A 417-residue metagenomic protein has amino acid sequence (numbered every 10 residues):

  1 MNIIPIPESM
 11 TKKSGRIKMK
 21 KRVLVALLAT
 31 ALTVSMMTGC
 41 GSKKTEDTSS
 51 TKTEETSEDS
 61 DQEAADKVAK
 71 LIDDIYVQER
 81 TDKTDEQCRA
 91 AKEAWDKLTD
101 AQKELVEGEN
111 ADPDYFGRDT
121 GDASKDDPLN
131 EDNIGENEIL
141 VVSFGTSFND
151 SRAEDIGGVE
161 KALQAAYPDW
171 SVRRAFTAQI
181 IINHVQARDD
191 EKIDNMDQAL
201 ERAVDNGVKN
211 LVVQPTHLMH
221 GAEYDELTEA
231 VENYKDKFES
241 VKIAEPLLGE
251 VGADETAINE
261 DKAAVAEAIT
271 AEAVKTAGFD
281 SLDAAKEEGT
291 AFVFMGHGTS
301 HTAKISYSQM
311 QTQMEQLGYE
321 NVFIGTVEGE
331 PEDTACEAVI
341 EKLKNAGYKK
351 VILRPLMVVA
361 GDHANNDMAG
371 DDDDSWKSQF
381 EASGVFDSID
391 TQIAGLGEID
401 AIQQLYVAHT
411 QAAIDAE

Functional and structural regions predicted by a protein language model:
M1-K18: Short, Lys/Arg-enriched N-terminal segments with co-localized hydrophobic residues within the first ~10-30 amino acids
S9, S14, S49-S50, S57: Serine residues within intrinsically disordered or low-complexity segments
I17-A26: Bacterial N-terminal signal peptides that target proteins for export
L28-M36: Hydrophobic core
M37-S50: Bacterial lipoprotein signal-peptidase II cleavage site
K52-D73, N130, I134-E136, S143-G145: Acidic/polar, low-complexity intrinsically disordered N-terminal segments immediately downstream of a Sec signal
S57-T120: Beta-rich interaction/scaffold domains
D112-I352, M357-E417: Extended amphipathic ligand-handling, pore-lining, and cofactor/metal-binding catalytic surfaces
